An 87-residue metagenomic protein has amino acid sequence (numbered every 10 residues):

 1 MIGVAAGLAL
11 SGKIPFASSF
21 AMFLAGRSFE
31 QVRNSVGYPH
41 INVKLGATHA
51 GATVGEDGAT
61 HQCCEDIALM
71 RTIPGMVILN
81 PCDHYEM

Functional and structural regions predicted by a protein language model:
M1-A9: Active-site-flanking structural segment that lines cofactor/substrate pockets
L8-M87: Conserved thiamine diphosphate
